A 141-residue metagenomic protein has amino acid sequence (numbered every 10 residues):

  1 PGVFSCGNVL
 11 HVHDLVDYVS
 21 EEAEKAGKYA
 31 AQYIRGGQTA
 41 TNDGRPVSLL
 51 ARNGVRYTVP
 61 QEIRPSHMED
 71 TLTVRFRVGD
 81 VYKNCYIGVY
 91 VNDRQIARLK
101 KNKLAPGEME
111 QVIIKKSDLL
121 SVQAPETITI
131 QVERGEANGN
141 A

Functional and structural regions predicted by a protein language model:
P1-A141: Residues forming the flavin
